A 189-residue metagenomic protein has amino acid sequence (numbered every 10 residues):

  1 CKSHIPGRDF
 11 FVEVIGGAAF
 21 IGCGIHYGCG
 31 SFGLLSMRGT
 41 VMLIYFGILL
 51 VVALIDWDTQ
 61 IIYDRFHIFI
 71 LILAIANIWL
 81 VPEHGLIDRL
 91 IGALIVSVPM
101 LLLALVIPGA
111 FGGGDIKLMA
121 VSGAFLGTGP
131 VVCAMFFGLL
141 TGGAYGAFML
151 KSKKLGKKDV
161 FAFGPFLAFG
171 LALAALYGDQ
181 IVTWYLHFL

Functional and structural regions predicted by a protein language model:
C1-G33, Q180-L189: N-terminal transmembrane signal-anchor/hairpin module of polytopic inner-membrane proteins
C1-P6, F10, L102-L103, A144-L155: Cytosolic, membrane-interface loops and tails of multi-pass inner-membrane proteins
V12-F20, F66-L73, I116-L118, F163-A168: Core segments of transmembrane alpha-helices that mediate helix-helix packing or line hydrophobic substrate/ligand
A18, L50, I75-A76, L103 (+2 more regions): Hydrophobic residues within the alpha-helical transmembrane core of Major Facilitator Superfamily
I21, I25, W79, L101 (+2 more regions): Membrane-embedded alpha-helical segments of multi-pass transporters/permeases
G24-G28, V81-P82, I107-P108, G127 (+2 more regions): Short helix-capping/hinge motifs at transmembrane helix termini and TM-loop junctions
G33, V41-G143, T183-L189: Functional transmembrane core segments of multi-pass inner-membrane proteins
F148-L173: Interfacial loop-to-transmembrane junctions
